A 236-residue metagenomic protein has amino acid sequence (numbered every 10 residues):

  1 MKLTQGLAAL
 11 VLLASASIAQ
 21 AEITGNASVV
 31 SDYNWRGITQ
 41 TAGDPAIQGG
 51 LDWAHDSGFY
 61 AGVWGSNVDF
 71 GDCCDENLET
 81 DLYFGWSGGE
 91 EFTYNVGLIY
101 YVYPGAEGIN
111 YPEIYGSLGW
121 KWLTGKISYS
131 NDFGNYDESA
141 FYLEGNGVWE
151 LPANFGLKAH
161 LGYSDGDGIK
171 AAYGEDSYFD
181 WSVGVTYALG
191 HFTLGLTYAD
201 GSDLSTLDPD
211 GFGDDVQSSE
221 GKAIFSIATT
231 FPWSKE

Functional and structural regions predicted by a protein language model:
M1-T24, P232-E236: Cleavable N-terminal export/targeting peptides
A21-D69, P232: Short glycine/proline- and aromatic-enriched beta-strand/turn motifs that initiate or cap beta-hairpins
I23-G25, S57-V63, E91-V96, W122-I127 (+3 more regions): Repeated loop/turn-to-beta-strand initiation elements of outer-membrane beta-barrel proteins
S28-N34, W64-V68, S87, I99-Y103 (+4 more regions): Outer-membrane beta-barrel pore domains and translocons
G43-I47, E76-T80, F92, N110-I114 (+4 more regions): Residues that define the transmembrane beta-barrel architecture of outer-membrane proteins
W53-H55, W86-G88, F92, Y100 (+7 more regions): Residue-level signature of outer-membrane beta-barrel architecture
I109-E175, Y198: Detector for outer-membrane/organellar transmembrane beta-barrel domains, recognizing the amphipathic beta-strand
K121, V183-T193, Y198, Q217-E236: Outer-membrane beta-barrel "beta-signal"
